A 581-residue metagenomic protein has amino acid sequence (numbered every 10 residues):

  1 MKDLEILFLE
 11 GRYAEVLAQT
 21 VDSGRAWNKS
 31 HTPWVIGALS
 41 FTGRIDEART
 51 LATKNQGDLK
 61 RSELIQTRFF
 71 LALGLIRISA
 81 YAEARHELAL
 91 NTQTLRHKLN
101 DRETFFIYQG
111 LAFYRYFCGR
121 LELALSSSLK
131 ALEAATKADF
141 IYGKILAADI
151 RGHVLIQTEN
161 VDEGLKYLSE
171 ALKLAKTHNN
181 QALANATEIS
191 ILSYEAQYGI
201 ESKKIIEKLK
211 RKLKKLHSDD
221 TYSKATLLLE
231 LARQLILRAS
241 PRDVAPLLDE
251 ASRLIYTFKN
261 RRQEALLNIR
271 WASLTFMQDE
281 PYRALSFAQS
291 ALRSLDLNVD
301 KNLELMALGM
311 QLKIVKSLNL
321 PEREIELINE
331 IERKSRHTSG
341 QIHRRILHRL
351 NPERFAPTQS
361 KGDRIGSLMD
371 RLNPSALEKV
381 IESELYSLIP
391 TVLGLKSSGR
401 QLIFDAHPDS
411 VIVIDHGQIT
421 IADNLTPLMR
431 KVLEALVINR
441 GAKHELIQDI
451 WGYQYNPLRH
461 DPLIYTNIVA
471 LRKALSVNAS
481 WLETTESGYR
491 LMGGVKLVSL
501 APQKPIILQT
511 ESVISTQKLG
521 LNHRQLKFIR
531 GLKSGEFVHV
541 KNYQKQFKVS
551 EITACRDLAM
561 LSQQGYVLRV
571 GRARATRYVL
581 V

Functional and structural regions predicted by a protein language model:
M1, R25-W34, L59-F70, K98-G110 (+9 more regions): Alpha-solenoid helical repeat architecture
E10, T42, I78, C118 (+9 more regions): Structural motif corresponding to the intra-repeat A-B loop/turn of tetratricopeptide repeats
G11, I365-R430, N478-G520: Short boundary/linker motifs that mark transitions into or out of structured domains
V16, A48, A84, A124 (+5 more regions): Single-residue signature of alpha-solenoid repeat helices
V21-R25, T53-G57, A89-L99, L129-F140 (+5 more regions): Amphipathic alpha-helical segments of tetratricopeptide repeats
I419-W451, L471: Short amphipathic alpha-helical recognition elements used for nucleic-acid or partner binding across transcription
D423-L433, P457-N478: DNA-recognition element of transcription regulators
G441-I450, E536-Q546: Short acidic, hydrophobic short linear motifs in intrinsically disordered regions
